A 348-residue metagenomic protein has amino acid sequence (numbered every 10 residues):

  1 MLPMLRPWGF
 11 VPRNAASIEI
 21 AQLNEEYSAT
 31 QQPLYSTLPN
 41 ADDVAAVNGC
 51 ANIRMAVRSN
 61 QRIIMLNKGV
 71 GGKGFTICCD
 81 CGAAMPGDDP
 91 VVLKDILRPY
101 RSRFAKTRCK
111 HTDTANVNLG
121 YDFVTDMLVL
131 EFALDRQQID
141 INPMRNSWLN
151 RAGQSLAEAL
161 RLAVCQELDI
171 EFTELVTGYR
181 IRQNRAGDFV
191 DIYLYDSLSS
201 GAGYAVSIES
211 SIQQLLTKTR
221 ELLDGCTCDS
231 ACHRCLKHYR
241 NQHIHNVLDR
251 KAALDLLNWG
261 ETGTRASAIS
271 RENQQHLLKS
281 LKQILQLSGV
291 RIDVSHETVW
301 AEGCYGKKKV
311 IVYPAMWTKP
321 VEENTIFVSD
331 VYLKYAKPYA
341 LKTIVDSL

Functional and structural regions predicted by a protein language model:
M1-L2, L348: Accessible peptide chain termini
L2-I284: Extended, highly charged accessory segments
P7, N24, Q32, V310 (+2 more regions): Generic intrinsically disordered, low-complexity segments enriched for polar/acidic and small residues
L97-Y100, A105-T112, F172, V176 (+3 more regions): Long, folded non-catalytic interaction modules
S280-E322, L333-Y335, Y339-S347: Active-site metal-binding core of divalent-cation-utilizing nuclease and nuclease-like domains
